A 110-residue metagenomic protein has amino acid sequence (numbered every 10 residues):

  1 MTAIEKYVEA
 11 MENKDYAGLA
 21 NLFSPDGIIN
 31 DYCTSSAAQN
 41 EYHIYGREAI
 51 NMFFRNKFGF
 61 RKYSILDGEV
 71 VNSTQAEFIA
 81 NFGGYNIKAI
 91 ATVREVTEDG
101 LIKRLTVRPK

Functional and structural regions predicted by a protein language model:
M1-D15: Short, aromatic-enriched amphipathic alpha-helices that serve as compact interaction elements
Y7, L19-A20, G27, G46 (+3 more regions): Hydrophobic pocket/interface hotspot
E12, A20, R55-F58: Alpha-helix boundary recognition
A17-G18, L66: Short, flexible, glycine/charge-rich loop motifs used to bind or transfer phosphoryl groups or to couple energy/partner
P25-G68: A solvent-exposed, acidic/Ser-Thr-rich amphipathic alpha-helical stretch
M52-K110: A beta-strand edge to alpha-helix "cap/lid" segment located at domain peripheries
